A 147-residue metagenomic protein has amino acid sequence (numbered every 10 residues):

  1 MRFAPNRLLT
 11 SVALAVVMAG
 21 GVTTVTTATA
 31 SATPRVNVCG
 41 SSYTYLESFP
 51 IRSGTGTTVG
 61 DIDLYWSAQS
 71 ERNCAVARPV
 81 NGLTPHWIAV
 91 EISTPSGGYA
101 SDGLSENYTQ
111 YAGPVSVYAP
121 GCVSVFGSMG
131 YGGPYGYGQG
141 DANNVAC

Functional and structural regions predicted by a protein language model:
M1-T44: N-terminal prepro-regions of secreted/extracellular proteins
S31-C147: Post-signal peptide N-terminal regions of Sec-secreted extracellular proteins
